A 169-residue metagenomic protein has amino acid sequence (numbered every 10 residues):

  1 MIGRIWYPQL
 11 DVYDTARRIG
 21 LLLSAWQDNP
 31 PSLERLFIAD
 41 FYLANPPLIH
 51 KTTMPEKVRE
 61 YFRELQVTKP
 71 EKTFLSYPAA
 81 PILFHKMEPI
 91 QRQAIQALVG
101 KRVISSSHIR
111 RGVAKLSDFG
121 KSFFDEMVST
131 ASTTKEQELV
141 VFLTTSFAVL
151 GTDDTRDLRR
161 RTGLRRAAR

Functional and structural regions predicted by a protein language model:
M1-P30, L158, R166-R169: Eukaryotic partner-binding/assembly regions in large regulatory complexes
T15-R18, P31-I38, I90, A94: Residue-level detector of well-ordered alpha-helical segments, enriched for hydrophobic/aromatic packing positions
P31-L36, I49-V58, S106-R111: Short acidic alpha-helical/loop segments enriched in Asp/Glu that coordinate divalent cations
N45-P78: A glycine-rich, hydrophobic loop/mini-helix early in the fold
E71-Q93, L98: Helix-adjacent hinge/juxtasegments
Q96-I109: A short, conserved structural fragment
R111-S117: Minor-groove-contacting beta-hairpin "wing" of winged helix-turn-helix DNA-binding domains
F119-R169: Short, amphipathic alpha-helical interaction segments positioned at domain boundaries
